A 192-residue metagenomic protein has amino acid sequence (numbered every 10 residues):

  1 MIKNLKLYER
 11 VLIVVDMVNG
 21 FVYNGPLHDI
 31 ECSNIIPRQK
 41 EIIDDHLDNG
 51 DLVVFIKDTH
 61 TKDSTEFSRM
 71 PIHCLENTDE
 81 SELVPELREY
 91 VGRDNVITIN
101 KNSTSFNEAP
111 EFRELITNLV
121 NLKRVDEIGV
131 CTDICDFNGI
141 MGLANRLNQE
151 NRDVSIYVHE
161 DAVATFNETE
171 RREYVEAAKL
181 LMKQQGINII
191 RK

Functional and structural regions predicted by a protein language model:
M1-V11, E41, I72-K192: Active-site-adjacent betaalpha module
Y8, L12, G25-T59: A short alpha/beta connector and helix-capping loop motif
M17, D58-T59, A162: Active-site metal-binding loops of divalent metal-dependent hydrolases
M17-G25: Short acidic, Gly/Ser-rich segments with clustered Asp/Glu that frequently serve as metal-coordination loops in enzyme
G25-C32, R69-C74, N102: Short glycine-enriched, charge-decorated loop/helix-capping segments at active-site entrances that position
H60-K62, S105-F106: A short acidic, glycine/proline-enriched capping/turn motif at secondary-structure boundaries, especially helix N-cap
K62-T65, I134-D136: Short catalytic/ligand-binding loop motif for oxyanion handling, primarily in non-cytosolic enzymes, centered on
S64-S68, T169: Metal-dependent catalytic neighborhoods of phosphoester/phosphodiester hydrolases
